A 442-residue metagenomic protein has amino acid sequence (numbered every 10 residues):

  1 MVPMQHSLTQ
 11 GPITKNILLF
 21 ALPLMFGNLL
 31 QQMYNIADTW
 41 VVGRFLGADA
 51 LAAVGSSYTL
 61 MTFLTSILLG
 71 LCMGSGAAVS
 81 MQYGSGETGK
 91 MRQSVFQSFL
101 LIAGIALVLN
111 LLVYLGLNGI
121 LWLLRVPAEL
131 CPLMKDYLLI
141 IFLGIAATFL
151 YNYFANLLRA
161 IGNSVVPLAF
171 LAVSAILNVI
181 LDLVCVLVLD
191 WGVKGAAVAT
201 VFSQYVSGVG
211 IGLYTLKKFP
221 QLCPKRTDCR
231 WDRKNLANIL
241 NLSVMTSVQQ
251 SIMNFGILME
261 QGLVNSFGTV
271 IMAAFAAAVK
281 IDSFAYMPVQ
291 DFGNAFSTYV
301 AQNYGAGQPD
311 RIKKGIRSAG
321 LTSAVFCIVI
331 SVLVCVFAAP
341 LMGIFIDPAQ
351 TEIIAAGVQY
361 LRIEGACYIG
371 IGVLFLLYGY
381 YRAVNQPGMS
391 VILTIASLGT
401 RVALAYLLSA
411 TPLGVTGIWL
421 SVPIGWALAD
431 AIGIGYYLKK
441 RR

Functional and structural regions predicted by a protein language model:
M1-A21, V79-G144, V188-V244, V300-C367 (+1 more regions): Short alpha-helical transmembrane segments in multi-pass integral membrane proteins
L8-F45, T59-G74, A78, A103-N110 (+4 more regions): N-terminal transmembrane alpha-helices
L19-D38, I140, Y151, S174 (+5 more regions): Transmembrane helical elements of multi-pass membrane transporters/channels
L29, M33-A52, L121-A128, V184-W191 (+5 more regions): Helix-terminus/linker motif at the lipid-water interface of multi-pass membrane proteins
A48-T59, L138, A197, T269-F284 (+2 more regions): Small-residue hotspots at the loop-to-helix junctions and early N-terminal turns of transmembrane alpha-helices
L51-L111, T148-P167, A274-A338, I371-L393: Small-residue-rich hydrophobic transmembrane alpha-helices
F63-S66, N178-D182, G208-G212, F284-M287 (+3 more regions): Hydrophobic transmembrane alpha-helices of multi-pass small-molecule transporters
C72, I140-R159, P167-A175, A196-I211 (+4 more regions): Short runs within selected transmembrane alpha-helices of multi-pass transporters and secretion channels
